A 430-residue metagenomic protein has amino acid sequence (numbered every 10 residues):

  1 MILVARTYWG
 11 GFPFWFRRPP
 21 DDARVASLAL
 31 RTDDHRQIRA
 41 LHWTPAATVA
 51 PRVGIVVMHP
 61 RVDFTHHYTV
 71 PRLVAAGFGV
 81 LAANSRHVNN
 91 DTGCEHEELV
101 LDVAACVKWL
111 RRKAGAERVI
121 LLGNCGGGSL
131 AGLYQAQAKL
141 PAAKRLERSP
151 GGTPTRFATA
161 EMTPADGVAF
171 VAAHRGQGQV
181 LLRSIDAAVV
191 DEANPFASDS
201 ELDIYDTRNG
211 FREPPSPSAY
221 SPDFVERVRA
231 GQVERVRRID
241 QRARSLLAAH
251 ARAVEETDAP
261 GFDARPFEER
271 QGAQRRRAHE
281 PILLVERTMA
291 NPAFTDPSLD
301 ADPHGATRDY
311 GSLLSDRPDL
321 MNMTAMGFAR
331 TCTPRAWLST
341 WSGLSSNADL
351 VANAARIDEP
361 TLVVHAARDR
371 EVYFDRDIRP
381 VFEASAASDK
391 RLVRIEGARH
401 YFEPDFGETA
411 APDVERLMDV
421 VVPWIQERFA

Functional and structural regions predicted by a protein language model:
I2-V53, G343, D389, P404 (+1 more regions): N-terminal cap/lid segment of alpha/beta-hydrolase-fold proteins
T65-H67, Q179-V180, R370-D377: Conserved alpha/beta-hydrolase "acid-adjacent" motif
V70-N90: Conserved alpha/beta-hydrolase
G93-A114, S129-A138, A142-E147, L417-D419: Alpha/beta-hydrolase active-site loop
K113-G126: Alpha/beta-hydrolase fold nucleophile elbow
E201-V351: Alpha/beta-hydrolase
I357, V363-A366: Short beta-strand/loop motif that positions the catalytic acidic residue of the alpha/beta-hydrolase fold
E396-A430: Catalytic active-site module of serine/aspartate enzymes centered on a nucleophile-bearing elbow/loop
